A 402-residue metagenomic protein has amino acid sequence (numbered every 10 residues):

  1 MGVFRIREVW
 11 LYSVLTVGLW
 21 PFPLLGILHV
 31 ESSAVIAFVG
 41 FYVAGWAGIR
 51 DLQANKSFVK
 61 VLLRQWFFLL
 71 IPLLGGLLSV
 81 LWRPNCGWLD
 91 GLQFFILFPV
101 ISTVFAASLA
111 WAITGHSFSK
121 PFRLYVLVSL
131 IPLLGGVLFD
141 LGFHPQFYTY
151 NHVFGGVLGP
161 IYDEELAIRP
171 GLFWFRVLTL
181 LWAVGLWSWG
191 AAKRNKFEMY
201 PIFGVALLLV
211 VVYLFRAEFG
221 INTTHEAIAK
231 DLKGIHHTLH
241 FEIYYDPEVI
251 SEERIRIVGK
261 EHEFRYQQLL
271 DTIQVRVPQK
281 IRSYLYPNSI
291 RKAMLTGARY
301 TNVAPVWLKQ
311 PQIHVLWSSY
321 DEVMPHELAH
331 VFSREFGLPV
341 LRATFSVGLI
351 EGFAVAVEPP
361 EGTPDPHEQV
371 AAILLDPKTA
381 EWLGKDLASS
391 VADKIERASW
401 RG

Functional and structural regions predicted by a protein language model:
M1-I49: Hydrophobic alpha-helical transmembrane segments
F22-V30, I71-F94, Y125-F175: Membrane-interfacial interhelical loops
H29-G45, Q65-W66, L89-V104, Y162-W182: Alpha-helical transmembrane segments of polytopic membrane proteins
E31, E226-S346, P360-W382, A388-R397: Juxtacatalytic substrate-recognition/specificity segment
L62-K120: Secretory targeting signals
P121-G135, Y200-L207: Central hydrophobic cores of alpha-helical transmembrane segments in multi-pass integral membrane proteins
F175-F203: Cytosolic-side transmembrane helix boundary signature
R194-G220: Internal/C-terminal transmembrane anchor helices
